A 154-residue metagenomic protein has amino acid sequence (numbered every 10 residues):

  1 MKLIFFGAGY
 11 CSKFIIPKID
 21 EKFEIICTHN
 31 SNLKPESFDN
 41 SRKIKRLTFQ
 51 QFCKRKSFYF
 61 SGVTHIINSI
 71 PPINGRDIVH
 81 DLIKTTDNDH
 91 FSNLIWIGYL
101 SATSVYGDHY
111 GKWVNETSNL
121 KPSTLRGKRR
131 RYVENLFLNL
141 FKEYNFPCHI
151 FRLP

Functional and structural regions predicted by a protein language model:
L3-I15: Glycine-rich adenosine-cofactor-binding loop
F6, T28, S69, I97-T103 (+1 more regions): SDR active-site strand-loop-helix element
K18-D20: Aromatic pocket-lining residues of Rossmann-like dinucleotide-binding sites
C27-L33, Q50: N-terminal Rossmann-fold cofactor-binding loop
N40-V63: Conserved Rossmann-fold cofactor-binding substructure of NAD(P)-dependent oxidoreductases
S61-Y99, Y132-N135: NAD(P)-cofactor binding segment of oxidoreductase domains
T85-L125: Conserved Rossmann-fold NAD(P)-dependent oxidoreductase catalytic core, especially the SDR/UDP-sugar
N135-P154: Conserved beta-loop-beta element that borders a ligand/cofactor-binding pocket
